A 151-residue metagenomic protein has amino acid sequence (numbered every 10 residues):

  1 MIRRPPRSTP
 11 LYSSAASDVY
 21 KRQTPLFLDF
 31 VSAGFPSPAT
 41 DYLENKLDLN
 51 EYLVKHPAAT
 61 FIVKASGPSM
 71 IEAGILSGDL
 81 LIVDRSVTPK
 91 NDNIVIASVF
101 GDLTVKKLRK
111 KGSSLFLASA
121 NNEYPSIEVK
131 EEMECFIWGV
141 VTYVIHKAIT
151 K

Functional and structural regions predicted by a protein language model:
M1-Y20: Single conserved hydrophobic/aromatic residue that forms the stacking wall/gate of nucleotide- or nucleobase-binding
R7-S8, P68-G74: PDZ/PDZ-like domain micro-motif
S14-I71, D102-L103, S114, P125 (+3 more regions): Short, positionally conserved secondary-structure boundary motifs
G78-D79, N93: Structural motif
I82-V83, I96: Hydrophobic beta-strand signal
N91-V105, R109-L115: Short, compositionally biased
